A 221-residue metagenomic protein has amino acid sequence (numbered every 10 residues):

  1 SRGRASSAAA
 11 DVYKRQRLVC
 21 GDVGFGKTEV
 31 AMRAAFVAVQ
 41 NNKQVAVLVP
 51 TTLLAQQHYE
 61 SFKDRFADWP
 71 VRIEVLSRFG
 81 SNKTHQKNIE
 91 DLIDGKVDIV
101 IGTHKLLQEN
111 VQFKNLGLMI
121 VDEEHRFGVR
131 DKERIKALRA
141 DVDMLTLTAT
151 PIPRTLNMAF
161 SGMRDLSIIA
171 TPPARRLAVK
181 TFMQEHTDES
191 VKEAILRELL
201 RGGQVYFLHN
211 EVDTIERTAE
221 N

Functional and structural regions predicted by a protein language model:
S1-A9, Y13: Single conserved hydrophobic/aromatic residue that forms the stacking wall/gate of nucleotide- or nucleobase-binding
K14-N221: Inter-lobe coupling/hinge segments of SF2-like helicase ATPases
